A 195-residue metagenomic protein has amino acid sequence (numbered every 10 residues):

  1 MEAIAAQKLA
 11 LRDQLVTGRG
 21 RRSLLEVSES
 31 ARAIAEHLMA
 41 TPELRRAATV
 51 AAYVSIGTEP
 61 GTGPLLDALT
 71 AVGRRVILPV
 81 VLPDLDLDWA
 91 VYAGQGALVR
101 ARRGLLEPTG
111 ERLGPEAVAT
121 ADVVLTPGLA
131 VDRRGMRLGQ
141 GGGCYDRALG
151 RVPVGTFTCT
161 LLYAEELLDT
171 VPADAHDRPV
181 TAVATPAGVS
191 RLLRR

Functional and structural regions predicted by a protein language model:
M1-T120: N-terminal active-site beta-alpha-beta segment that forms phosphate/nucleotide-binding and substrate-recognition loops
L85-R195: Conserved phosphate- and dinucleotide-binding cores of soluble alpha/beta proteins, encompassing both enzyme active
